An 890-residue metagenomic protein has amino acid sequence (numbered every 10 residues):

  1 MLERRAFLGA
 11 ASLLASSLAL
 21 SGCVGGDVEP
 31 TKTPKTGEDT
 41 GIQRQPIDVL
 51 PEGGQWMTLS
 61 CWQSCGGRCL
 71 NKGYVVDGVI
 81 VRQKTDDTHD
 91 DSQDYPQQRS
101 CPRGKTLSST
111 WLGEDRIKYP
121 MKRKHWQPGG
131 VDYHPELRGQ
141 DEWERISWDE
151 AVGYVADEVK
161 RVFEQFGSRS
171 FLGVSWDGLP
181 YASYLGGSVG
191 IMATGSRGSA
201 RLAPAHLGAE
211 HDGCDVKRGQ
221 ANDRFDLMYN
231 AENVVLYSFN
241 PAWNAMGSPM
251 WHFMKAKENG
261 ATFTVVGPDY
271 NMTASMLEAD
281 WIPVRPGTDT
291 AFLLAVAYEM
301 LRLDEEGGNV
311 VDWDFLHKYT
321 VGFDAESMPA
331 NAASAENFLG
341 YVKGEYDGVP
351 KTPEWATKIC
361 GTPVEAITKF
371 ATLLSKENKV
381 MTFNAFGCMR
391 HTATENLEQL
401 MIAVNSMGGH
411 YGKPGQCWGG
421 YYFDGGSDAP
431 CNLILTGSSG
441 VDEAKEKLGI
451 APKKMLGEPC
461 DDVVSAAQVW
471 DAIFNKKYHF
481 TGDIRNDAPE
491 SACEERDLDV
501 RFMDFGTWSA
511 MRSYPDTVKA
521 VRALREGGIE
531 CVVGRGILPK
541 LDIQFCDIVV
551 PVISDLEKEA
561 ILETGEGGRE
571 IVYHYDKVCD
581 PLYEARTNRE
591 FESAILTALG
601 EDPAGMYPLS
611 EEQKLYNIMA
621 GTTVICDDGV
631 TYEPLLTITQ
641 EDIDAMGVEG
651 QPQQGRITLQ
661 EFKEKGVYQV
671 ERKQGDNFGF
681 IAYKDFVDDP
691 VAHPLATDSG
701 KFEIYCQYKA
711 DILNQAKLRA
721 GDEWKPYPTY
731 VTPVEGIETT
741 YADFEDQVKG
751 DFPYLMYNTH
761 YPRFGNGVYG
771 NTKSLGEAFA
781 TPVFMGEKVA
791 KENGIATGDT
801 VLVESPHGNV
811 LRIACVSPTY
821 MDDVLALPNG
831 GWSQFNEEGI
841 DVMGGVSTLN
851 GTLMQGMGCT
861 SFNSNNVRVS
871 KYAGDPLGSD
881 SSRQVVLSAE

Functional and structural regions predicted by a protein language model:
L2-E306, A333, F338, M455 (+5 more regions): N-terminal export/assembly segments and adjacent metallocofactor-ligating motifs of anaerobic energy-metabolism
R82, E306-W313, I367-T368, M381-T382 (+7 more regions): Acidic/polar loop patches that form or flank catalytic/metal-binding clefts of enzymes that bind anionic ligands
G139, Y237, M276-E278, S334-E336 (+3 more regions): Flexible glycine/proline-enriched surface loops and loop-helix/loop-strand junctions
F171-L179, W355-I359, A385-T392, F423-G426 (+1 more regions): Conserved short loop/turn motifs at secondary-structure junctions
Y181-V266, A291, A403-F545, I553-I561 (+1 more regions): Extended redox/cofactor-interaction regions of prokaryotic respiratory oxidoreductases
T264, N271-E377: Long, well-ordered, tryptophan-enriched scaffold segments
H391, N588-G650, Q660, V768 (+2 more regions): Long, contiguous, secondary-structure-rich segments that constitute the structural scaffold of globular domains
L556-P581, F591, L596, Y705: Glycine/threonine-rich phosphate-binding loop and adjacent beta-strand/alpha-helix elements that clamp
